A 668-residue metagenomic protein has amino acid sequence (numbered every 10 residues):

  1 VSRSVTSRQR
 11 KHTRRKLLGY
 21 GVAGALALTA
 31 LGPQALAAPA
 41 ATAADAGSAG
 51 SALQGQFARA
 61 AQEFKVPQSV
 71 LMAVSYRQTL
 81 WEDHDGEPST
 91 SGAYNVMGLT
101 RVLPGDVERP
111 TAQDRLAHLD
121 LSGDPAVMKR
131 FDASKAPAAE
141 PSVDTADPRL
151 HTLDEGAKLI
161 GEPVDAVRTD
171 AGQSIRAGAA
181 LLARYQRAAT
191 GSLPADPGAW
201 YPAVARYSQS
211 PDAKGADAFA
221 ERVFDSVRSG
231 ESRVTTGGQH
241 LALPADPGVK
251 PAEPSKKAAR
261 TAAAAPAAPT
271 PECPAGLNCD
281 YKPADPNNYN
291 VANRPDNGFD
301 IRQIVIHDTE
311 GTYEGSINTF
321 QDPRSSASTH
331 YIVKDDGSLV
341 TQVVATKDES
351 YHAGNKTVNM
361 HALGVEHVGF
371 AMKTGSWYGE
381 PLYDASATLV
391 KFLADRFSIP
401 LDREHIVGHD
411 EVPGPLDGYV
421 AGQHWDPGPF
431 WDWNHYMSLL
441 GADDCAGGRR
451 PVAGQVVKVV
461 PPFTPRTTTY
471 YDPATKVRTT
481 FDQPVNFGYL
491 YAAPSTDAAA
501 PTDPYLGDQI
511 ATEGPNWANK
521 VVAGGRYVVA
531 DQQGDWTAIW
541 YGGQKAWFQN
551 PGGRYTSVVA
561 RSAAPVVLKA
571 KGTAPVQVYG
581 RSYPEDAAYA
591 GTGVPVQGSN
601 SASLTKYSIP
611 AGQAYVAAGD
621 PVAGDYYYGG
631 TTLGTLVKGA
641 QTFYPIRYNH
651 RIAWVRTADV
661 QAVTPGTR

Functional and structural regions predicted by a protein language model:
V1-A41: Secretory targeting and sorting signals
R14-A27, L490-Y505: Sec-dependent N-terminal signal peptides
T29-S48, E231, T235, Q239-H240: C-terminal region of N-terminal signal peptides and the immediate post-cleavage residues of exported proteins
A46-S226: Catalytic glycan-binding domains that act on GlcNAc-containing polysaccharides
G47-A52, Q239-G354, Q544, N550-G552: N-terminal catalytic cores of peptidoglycan-degrading enzymes
F219-L277, G375-T480: Basic/polar, cationic surfaces and motifs that engage anionic cell-wall and phosphate/carboxylate ligands
V457-T464, T475, W540-S599, Y628-L633 (+1 more regions): Boundary regions of SH3-family modules and the immediately adjacent low-complexity/disordered segments in eukaryotic
A500-D535, D586-Y628, T635-V637: SH3/SH3-like (including bacterial SH3b) beta-barrel domains that bind proline-rich motifs or cell-wall ligands
